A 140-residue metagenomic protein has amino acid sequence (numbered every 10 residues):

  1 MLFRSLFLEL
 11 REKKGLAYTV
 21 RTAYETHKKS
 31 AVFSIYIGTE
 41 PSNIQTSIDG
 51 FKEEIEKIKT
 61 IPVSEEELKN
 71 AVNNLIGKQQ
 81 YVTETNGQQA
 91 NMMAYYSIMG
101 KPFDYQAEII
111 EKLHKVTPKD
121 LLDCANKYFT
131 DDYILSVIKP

Functional and structural regions predicted by a protein language model:
E9-T60, E65-K115, D132-P140: M16 family metallopeptidases and their MPP-like homologs
T117-N126: Low-complexity, intrinsically disordered Gly/Pro/Thr-rich segments
